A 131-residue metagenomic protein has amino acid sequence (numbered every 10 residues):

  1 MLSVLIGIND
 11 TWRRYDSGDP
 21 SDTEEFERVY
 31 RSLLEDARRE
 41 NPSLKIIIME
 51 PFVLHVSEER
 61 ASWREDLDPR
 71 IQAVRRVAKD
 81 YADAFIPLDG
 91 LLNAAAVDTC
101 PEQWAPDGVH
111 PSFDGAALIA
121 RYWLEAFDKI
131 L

Functional and structural regions predicted by a protein language model:
M1-L131: Alpha-helical cap/lid subdomain in secreted, periplasmic, or secretory-pathway luminal O-acyl-processing enzymes
